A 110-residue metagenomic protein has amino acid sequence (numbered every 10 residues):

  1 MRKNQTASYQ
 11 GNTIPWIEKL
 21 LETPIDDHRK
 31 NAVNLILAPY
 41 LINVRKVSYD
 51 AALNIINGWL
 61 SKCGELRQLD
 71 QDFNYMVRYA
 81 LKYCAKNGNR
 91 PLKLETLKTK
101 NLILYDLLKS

Functional and structural regions predicted by a protein language model:
M1-N34, Y40-S110: Basic, alpha-helical nucleic-acid-binding regions used in initiation and control of genome expression
